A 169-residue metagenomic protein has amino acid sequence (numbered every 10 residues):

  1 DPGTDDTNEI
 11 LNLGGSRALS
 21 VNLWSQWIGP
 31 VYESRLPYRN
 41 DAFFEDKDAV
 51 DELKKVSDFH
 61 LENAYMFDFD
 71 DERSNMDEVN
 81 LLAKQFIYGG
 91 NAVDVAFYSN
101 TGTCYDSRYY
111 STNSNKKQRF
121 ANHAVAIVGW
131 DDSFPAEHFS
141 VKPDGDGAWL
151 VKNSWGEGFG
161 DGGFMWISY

Functional and structural regions predicted by a protein language model:
D1-K152, G156-Y169: Predominantly the structural core of cysteine protease catalytic domains
